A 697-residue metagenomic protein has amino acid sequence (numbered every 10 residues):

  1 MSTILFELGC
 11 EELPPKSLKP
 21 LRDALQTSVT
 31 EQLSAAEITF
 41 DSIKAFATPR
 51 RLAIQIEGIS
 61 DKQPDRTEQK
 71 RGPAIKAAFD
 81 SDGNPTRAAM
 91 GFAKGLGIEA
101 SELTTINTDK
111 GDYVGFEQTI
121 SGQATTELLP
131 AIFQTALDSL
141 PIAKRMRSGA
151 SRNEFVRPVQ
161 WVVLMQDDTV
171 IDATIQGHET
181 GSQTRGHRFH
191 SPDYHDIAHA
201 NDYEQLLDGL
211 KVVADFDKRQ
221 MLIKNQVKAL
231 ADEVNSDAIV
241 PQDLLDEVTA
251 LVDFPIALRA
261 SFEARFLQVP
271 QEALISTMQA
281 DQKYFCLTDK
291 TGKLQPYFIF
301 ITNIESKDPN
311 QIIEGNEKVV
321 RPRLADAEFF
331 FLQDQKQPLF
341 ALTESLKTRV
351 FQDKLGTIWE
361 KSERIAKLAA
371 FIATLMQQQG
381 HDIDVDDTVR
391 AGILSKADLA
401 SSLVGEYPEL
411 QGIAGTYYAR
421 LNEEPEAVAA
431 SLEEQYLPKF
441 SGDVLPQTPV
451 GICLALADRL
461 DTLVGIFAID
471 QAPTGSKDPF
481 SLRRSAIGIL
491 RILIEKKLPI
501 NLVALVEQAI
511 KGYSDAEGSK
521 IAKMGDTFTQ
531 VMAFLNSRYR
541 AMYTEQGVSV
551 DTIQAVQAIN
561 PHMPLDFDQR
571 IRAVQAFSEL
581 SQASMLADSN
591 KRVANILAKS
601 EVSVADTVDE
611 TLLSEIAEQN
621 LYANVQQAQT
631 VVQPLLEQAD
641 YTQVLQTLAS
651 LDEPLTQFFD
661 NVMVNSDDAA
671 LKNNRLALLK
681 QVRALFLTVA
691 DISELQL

Functional and structural regions predicted by a protein language model:
M1-L697: Amphipathic alpha-helical "coupling" segments that flank catalytic cores
